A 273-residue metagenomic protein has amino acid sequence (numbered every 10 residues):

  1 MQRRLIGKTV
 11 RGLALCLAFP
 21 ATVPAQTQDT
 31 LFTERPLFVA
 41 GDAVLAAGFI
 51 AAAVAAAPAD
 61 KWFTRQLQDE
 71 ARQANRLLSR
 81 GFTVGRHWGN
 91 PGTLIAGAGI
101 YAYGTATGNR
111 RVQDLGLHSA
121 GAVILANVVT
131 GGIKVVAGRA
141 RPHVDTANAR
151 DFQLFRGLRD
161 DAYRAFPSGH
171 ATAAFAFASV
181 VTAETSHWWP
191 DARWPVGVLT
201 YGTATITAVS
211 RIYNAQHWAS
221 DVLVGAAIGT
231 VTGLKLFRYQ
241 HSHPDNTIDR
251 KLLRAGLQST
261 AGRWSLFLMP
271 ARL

Functional and structural regions predicted by a protein language model:
M1-A46, P58, W88-P91, A106 (+2 more regions): Replace "edges of transmembrane helices
A46-A55, G97: Short, glycine/alanine-rich hydrophobic alpha-helices that insert into or span membranes
I50, Q68-A74, A176-S179: Hydrophobic, membrane-facing alpha-helical anchors
A52-T64: Alpha-helical transmembrane segments of multi-pass membrane proteins
F63-L77, T105-L115, W189: Extended, hydrophobic alpha-helical membrane-active domains that insert into or remodel lipid bilayers
F63-Q66, A96-G99, T146: Short coil/turn segments at secondary-structure boundaries
R76-A98: Interfacial helix-start motif at the membrane-water boundary
